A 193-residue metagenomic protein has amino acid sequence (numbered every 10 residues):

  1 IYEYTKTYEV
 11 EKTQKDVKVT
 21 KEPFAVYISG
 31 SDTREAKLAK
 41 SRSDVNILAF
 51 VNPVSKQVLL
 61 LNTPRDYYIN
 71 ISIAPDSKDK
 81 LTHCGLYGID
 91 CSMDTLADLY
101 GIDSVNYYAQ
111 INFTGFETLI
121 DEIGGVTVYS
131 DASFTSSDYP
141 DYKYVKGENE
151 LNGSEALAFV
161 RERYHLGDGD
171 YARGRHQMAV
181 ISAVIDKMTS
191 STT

Functional and structural regions predicted by a protein language model:
I1-T193: Non-catalytic, solvent-exposed segments at the cell envelope interface
